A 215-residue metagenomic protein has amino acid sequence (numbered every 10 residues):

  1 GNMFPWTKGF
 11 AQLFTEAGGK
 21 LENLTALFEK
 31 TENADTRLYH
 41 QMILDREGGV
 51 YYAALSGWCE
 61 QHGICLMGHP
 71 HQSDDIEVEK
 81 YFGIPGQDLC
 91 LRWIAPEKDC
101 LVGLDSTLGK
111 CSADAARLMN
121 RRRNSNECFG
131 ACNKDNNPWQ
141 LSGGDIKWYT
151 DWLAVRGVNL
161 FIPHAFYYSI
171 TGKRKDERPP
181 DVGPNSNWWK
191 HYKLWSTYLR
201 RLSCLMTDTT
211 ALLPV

Functional and structural regions predicted by a protein language model:
N2-P85, C90-V215: Carbohydrate-binding surfaces of carbohydrate-active enzymes
